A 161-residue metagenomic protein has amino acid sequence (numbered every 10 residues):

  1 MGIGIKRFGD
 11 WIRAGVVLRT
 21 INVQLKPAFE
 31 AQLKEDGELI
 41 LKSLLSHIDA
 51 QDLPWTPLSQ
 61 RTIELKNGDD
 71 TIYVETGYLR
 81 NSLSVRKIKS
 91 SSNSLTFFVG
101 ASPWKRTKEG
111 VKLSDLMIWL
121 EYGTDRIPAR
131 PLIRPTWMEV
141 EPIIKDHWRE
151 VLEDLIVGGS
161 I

Functional and structural regions predicted by a protein language model:
M1-I161: Short, Lys/Arg-rich flexible segments
